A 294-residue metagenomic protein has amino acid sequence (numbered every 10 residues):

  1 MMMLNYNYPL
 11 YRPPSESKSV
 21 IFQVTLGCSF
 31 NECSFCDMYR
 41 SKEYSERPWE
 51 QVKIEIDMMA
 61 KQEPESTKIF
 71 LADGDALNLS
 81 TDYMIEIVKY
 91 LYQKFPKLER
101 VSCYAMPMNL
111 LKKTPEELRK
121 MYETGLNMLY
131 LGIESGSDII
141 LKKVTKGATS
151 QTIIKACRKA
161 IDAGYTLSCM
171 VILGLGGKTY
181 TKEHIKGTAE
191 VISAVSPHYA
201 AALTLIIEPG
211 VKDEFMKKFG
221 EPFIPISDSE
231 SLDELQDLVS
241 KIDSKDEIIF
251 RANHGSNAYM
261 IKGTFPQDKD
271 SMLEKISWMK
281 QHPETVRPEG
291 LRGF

Functional and structural regions predicted by a protein language model:
M1-E16, S193-F294: Auxiliary Fe-S-binding modules of radical SAM enzymes
Y6-Q51: Canonical Radical SAM [4Fe-4S] cluster-binding loop centered on the CxxxCxxC motif and its immediate flanking residues
V20-F22, T67-I69, E99-C103, L129-L131 (+3 more regions): Hydrophobic faces of well-ordered beta-strands that scaffold small-molecule active sites in alpha/beta enzyme cores
C28, C36, V52, L71 (+5 more regions): Conserved, mostly hydrophobic/aromatic
V52, M84, T114, I153 (+2 more regions): Aromatic/hydrophobic pocket-lining residues that form the small-molecule binding cavity in soluble enzyme cores
A60-D162: Conserved SAM/AdoMet-binding glycine-rich loop
M108, G136-I140, A160-H184, L203-G210 (+1 more regions): Conserved strand-turn element in the central/C-terminal portion of the radical SAM core barrel that lines
E116-L118, G176-A194: Catalytic cores of alpha/beta
